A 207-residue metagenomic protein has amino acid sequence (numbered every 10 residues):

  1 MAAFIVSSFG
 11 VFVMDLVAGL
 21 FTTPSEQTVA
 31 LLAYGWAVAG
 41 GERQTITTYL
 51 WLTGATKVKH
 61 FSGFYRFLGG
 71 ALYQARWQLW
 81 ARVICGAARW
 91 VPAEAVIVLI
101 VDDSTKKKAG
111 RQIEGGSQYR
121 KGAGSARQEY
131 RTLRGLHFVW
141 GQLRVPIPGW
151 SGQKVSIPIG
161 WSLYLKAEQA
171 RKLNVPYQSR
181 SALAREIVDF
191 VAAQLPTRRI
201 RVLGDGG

Functional and structural regions predicted by a protein language model:
A2-G207: Conserved, well-structured functional cores that handle cations and Mg-NTP chemistry
